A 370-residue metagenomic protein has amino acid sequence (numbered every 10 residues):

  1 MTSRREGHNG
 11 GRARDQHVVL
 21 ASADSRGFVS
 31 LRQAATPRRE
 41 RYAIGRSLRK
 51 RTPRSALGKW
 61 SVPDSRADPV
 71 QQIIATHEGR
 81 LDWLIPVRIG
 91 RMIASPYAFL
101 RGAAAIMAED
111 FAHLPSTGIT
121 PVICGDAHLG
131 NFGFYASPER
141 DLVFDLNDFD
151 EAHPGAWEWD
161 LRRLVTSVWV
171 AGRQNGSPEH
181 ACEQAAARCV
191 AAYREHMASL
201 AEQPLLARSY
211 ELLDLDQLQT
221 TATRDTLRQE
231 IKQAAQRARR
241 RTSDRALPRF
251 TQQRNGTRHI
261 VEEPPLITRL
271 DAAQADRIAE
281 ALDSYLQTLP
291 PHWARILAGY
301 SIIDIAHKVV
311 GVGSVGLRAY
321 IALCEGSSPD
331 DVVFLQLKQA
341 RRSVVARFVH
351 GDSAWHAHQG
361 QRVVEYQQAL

Functional and structural regions predicted by a protein language model:
T2-R14, S22-R26: Short, low-complexity, charge-dense intrinsically disordered segments
H17: Cationic, low-complexity basic patches in intrinsically disordered or flexible, solvent-exposed regions
R26-G27, G256: Intrinsic-disorder/low-complexity loop/linker signature
P37, R41-L57, P63-C124, L129-R239 (+1 more regions): Conserved ATP-binding subdomain of kinase catalytic cores across diverse folds
L212-E280: Long, low-complexity segments enriched in small/aliphatic residues
